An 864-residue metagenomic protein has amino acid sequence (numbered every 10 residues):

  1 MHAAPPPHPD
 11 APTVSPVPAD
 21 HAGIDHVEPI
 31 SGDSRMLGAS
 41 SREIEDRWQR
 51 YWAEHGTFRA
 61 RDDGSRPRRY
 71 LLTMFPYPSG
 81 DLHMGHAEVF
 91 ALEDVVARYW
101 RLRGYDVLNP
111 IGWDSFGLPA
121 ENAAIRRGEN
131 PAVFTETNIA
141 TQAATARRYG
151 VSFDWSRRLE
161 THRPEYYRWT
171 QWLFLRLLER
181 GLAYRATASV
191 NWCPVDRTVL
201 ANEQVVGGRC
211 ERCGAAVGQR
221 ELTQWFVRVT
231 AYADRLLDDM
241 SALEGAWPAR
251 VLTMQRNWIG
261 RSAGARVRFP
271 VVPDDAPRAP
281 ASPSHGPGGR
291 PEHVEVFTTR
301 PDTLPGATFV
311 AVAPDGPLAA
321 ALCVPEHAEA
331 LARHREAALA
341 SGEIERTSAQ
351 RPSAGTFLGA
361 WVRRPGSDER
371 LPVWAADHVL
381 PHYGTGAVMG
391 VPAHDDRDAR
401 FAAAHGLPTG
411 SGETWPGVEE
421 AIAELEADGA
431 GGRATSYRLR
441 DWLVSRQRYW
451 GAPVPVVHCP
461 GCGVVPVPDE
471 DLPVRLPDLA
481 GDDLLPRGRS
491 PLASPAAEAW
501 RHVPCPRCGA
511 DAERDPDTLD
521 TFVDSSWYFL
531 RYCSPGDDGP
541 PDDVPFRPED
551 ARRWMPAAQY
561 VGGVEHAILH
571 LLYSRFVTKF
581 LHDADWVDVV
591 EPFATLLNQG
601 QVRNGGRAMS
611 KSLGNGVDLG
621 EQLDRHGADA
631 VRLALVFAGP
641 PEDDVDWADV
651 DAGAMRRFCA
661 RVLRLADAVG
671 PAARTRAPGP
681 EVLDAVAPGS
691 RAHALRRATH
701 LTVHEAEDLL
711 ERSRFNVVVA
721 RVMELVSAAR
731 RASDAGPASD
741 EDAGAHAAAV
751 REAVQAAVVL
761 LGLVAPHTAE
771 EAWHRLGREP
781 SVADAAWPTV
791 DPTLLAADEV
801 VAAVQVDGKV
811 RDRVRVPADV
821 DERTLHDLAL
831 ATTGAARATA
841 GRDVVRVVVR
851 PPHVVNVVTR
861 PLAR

Functional and structural regions predicted by a protein language model:
M1-R66, A313, A328, V388 (+6 more regions): Basic, alpha-helical terminal appendages of large translation-related enzymes
H2, G38, D46-R47, Y51-H55 (+8 more regions): Residue patterns forming the tRNA-binding/recognition surfaces of aminoacyl-tRNA synthetases and related DALR
H2, V14, I24-D25, P29-L72 (+4 more regions): Conserved oxyanion/phosphate-binding beta-strand-loop segments in alpha/beta enzyme cores
V14, M36, R261-R266, E413-A423 (+7 more regions): Long, charged, mostly alpha-helical binding arms that flank functional sites
A60-P131, R158-L173, T298-T299, T303 (+2 more regions): N-terminal catalytic cores of NTP/NDP-binding nucleotidyl/phosphoryl-transfer enzymes
E93-D94, D106, G316-S411: Catalytic alpha/beta core of large soluble enzyme barrels
D114, V456-P460, V465-V467, P473-P477 (+7 more regions): Acidic, turn-prone loop/beta-hairpin segments
T230, R235-S262, A313-A354, L472-P504 (+1 more regions): Amphipathic alpha-helical
